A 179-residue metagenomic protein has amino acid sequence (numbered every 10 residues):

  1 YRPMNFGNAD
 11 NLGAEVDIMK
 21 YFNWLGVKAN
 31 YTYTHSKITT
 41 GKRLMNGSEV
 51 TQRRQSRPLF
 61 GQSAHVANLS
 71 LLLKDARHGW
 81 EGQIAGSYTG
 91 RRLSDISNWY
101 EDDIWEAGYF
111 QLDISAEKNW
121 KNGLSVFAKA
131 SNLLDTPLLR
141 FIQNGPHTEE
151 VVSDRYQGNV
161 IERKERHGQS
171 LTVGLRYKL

Functional and structural regions predicted by a protein language model:
Y1-P3, S48-R53, P146-Q157: Surface-exposed loop/turn segments flanking beta-strands in extracellular/periplasmic regions
R2-I96: Gram-negative outer-membrane beta-barrel transporters
M4-G7, E101-E106, E162: Outer-membrane beta-barrel proteins
L12, H65, F110, L124 (+1 more regions): Exposed loop/turn and edge beta-strand positions of beta-sandwich/beta-sheet ligand-binding modules
V16, A29, L71, I84 (+4 more regions): Hydrophobic, well-ordered secondary-structure elements that form the walls of internal hydrophobic environments
K20, Q62, D75, W105-A107 (+2 more regions): Surface-exposed coil/turn segments at beta-strand junctions on protein surfaces, enriched
Y88-I96, K118-L179: C-terminal beta-signal and adjacent terminal beta-strands/loops of Gram-negative outer-membrane beta-barrel proteins
G90-S97, E101-I104, Y109: A contiguous binding-surface segment within folded domains or other stable secondary-structure elements
